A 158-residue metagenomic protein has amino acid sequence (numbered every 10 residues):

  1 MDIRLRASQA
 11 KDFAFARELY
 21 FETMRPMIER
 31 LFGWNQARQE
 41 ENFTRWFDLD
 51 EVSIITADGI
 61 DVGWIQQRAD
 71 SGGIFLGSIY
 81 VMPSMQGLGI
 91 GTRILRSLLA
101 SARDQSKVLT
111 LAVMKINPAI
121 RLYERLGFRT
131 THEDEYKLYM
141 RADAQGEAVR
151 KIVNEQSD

Functional and structural regions predicted by a protein language model:
I3-E18: A short beta-loop-alpha structural element at the N-terminal edge of CoA-dependent acyl/N-acetyltransferase catalytic
M24-N42: Conserved GNAT-fold acetyl-CoA-binding loop/helix
F43, Y123, F128: Conserved active-site tyrosine of GNAT-family acetyltransferases
T44-I54, G63: A short helix-loop-beta-strand connector motif used in the catalytic cores of GNAT acetyltransferases and, in some
I60-R68, G73-Y80: Conserved beta-strand in the GNAT
G73, A102-M114: Conserved GNAT acetyl-CoA-binding A-motif
V81, G87-A100, I120-R125: Conserved acetyl-CoA-binding loop-helix of GNAT-fold acetyltransferases
Q86, T110-I120, Y136-A144: Conserved beta-strand-loop-alpha-helix junction that forms the acyl-donor binding cleft
